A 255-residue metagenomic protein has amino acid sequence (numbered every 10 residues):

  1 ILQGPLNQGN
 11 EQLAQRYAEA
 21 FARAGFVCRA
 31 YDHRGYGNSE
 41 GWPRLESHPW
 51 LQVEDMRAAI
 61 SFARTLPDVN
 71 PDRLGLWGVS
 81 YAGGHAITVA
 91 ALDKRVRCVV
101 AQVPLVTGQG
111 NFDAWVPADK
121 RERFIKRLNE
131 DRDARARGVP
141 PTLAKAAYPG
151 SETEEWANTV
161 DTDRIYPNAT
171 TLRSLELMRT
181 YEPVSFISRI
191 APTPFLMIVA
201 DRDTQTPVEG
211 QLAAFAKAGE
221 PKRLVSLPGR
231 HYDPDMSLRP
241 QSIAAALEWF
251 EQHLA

Functional and structural regions predicted by a protein language model:
I1-P5: Short beta-strand element of the alpha/beta-hydrolase
L6-E19, H33, E209: The serine-hydrolase catalytic nucleophile loop
L13, E46-P67: Alpha/beta-hydrolase active-site loop
A18-E40: Conserved alpha/beta-hydrolase
R57-V139, P167-L172, M178-R179: Primarily recognizes the serine-hydrolase "nucleophile elbow" in alpha/beta-hydrolase and SGNH/GDSL folds
I190-A191, M197-V199: Short beta-strand/loop motif that positions the catalytic acidic residue of the alpha/beta-hydrolase fold
T204-G210: Conserved alpha/beta-hydrolase "acid-adjacent" motif
G229-I243: Catalytic histidine-centered segment of alpha/beta-hydrolase-like enzymes
